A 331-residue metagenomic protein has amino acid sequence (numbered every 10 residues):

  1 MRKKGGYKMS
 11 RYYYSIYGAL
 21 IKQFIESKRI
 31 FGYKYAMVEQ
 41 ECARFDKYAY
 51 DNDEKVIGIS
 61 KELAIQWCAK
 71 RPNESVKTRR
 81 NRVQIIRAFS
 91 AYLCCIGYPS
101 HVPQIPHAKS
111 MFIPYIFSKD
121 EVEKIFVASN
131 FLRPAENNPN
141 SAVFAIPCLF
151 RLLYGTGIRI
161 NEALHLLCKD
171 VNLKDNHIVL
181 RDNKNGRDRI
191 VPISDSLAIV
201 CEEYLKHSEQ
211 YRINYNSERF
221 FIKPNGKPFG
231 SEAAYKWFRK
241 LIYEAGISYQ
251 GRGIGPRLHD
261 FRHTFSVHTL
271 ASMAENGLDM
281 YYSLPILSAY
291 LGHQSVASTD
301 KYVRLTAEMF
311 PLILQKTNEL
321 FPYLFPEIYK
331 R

Functional and structural regions predicted by a protein language model:
R2-R331: Conserved catalytic core of the tyrosine transesterase superfamily
